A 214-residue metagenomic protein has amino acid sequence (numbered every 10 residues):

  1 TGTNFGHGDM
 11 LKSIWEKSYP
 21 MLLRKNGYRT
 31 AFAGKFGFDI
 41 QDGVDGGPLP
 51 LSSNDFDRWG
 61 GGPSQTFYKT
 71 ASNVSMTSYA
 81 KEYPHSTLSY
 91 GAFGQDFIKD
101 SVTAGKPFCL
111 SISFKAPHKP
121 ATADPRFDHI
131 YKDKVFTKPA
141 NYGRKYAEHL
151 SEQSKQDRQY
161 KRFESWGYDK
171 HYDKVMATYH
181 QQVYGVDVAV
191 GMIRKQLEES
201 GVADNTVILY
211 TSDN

Functional and structural regions predicted by a protein language model:
T1-F32, Q41-G43, N54, R58 (+1 more regions): Active-site segment of extracytoplasmic enzymes that catalyze sulfate/phosphate-ester chemistry
K12-S13, T87-G91: A conditional alpha-helix N-cap/helix-loop micro-motif detector
W15, R24-K25, L49-D55, V102-K106 (+1 more regions): Extracellular/periplasmic catalytic domains that process cell-envelope and extracellular macromolecules
S18, S89, F93-D96, S111 (+1 more regions): Alpha-helical elements of Rossmann-like donor-binding domains used by nucleotide-donor carbohydrate transfer enzymes
Y19-P20, L49, I98, D128: Short amphipathic alpha-helical segments and helix-helix/interface helices
F36-D39, T211: Conserved beta-strand edge residues that scaffold enzyme active sites
F38-D42, K119-P120: Active-site environment of divalent metal-dependent phosphoester hydrolases
S64-P84, I98-K106, L110-N214: Active-site-proximal cap/lid insertion segments
